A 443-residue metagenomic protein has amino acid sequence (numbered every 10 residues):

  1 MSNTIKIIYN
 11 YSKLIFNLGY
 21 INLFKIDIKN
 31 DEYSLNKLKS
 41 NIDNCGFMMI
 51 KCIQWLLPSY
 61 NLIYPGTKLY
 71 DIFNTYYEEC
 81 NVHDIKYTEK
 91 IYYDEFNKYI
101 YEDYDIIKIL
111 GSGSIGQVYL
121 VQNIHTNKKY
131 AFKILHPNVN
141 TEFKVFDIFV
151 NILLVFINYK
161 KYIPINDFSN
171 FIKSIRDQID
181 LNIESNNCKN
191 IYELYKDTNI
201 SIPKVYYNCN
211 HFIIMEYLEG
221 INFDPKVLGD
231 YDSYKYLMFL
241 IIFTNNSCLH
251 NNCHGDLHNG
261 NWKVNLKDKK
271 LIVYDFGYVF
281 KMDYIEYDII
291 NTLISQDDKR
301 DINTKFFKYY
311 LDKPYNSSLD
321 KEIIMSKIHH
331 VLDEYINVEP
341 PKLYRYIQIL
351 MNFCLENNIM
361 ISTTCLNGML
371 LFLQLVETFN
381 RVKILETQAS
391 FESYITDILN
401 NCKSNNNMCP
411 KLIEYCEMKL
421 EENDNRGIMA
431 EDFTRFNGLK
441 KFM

Functional and structural regions predicted by a protein language model:
M1-N246, N251, K263-S295, K299-M443: Broad phosphate/nucleotide-binding scaffolds in NTP-utilizing and phosphate-metabolizing enzymes
N252-N259: Catalytic-loop of the protein kinase fold
